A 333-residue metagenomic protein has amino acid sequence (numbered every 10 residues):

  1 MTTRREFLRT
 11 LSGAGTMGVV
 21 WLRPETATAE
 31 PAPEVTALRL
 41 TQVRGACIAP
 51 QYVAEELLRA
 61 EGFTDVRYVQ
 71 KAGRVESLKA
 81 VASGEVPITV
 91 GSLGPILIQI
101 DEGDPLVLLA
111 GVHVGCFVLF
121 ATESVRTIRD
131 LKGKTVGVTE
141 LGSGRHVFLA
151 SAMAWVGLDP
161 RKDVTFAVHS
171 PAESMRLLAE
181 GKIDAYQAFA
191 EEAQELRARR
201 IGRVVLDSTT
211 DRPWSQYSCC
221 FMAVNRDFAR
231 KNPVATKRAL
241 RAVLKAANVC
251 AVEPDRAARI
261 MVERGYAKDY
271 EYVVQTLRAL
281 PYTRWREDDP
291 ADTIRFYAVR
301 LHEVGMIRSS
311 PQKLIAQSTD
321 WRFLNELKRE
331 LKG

Functional and structural regions predicted by a protein language model:
M1-G15: N-terminal secretory signal peptides and thylakoid transit peptides that target proteins across membranes
E30-V168, L177-E180, D184-A190, I201 (+2 more regions): Short, glycine-/small- and polar/acidic-enriched structural segments that line small-molecule recognition paths
L58-F63, T210-S215, Y282-P290: Short, solvent-exposed loop/beta-turn-alpha elements that line the ligand-binding surface or hinge of extracytoplasmic
G94, E173-E263: Pocket-lining segment of extracytoplasmic ligand-binding domains
K231-S309: Secondary-structure end/capping motifs
H302-G333: Conserved C-terminal helix/tail region of periplasmic/extracytoplasmic solute-binding proteins
